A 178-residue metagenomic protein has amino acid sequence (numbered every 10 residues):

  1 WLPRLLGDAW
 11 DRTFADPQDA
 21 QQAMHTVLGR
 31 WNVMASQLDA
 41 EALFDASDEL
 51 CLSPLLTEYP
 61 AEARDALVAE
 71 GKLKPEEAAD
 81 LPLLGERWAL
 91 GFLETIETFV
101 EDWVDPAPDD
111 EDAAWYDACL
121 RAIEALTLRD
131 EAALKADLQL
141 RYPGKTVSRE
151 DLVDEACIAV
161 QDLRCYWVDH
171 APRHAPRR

Functional and structural regions predicted by a protein language model:
W1-L90: Heme-based O2/NO sensor domains and their adjacent alpha-helical segments, primarily globin folds but also including
W1-Q18, D112-W115, L163-R178: The feature captures two recurrent sequence modes
Q18, Q22-G29, L83, R87 (+5 more regions): Alpha-helix boundary/N-cap detector
V27-R30, M34, W88, F99 (+4 more regions): Amphipathic alpha-helices that form helix-helix packing interfaces
D39, L43, E94-D105, L128-K135 (+3 more regions): Charged/polar positions within long, soluble alpha-helices
P54, L83-E86, L90, T95-I96 (+2 more regions): Preference for intrinsically disordered or flexible, low-complexity segments and adjacent hinge/connector residues
A89, L93, E101-S148: An amphipathic alpha-helical core segment
E131-R177: Eukaryote-biased recognition of C-terminal alpha-helical segments
